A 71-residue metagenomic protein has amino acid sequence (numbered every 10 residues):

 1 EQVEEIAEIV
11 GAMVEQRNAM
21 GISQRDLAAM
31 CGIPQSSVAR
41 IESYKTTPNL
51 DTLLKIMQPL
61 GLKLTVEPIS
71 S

Functional and structural regions predicted by a protein language model:
E1, G11, A39-I41: Short, contiguous strand/loop micro-motifs
E1-E8, S71: N-terminal flexible/basic segments that precede or flank functional cores
E8-I9, I33: Alpha-helix N-cap/N′ positions at the starts of helices
G11-A28, K55: Short basic helix-loop element that most often maps to the first helix and adjoining turn of HTH DNA-binding modules
C31-T47: Recognition helix of helix-turn-helix/homeodomain-like DNA-binding domains that insert into the DNA major groove
D51-E67: DNA major-groove recognition helix of helix-turn-helix/homeodomain DNA-binding modules
